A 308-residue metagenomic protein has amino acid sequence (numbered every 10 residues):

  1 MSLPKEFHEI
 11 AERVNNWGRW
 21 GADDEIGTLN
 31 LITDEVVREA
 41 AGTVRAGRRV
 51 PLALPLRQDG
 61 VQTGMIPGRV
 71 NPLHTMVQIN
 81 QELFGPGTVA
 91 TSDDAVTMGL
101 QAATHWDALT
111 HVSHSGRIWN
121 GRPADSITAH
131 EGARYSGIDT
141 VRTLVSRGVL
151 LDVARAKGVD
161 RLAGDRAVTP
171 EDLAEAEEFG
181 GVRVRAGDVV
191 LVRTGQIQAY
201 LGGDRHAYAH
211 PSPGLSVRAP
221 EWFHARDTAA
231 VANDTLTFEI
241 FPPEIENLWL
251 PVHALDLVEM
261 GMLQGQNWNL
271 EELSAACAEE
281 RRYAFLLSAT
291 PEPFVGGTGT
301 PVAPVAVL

Functional and structural regions predicted by a protein language model:
M1-L308: Active-/binding-site microenvironments in catalytic and ligand-binding cores
